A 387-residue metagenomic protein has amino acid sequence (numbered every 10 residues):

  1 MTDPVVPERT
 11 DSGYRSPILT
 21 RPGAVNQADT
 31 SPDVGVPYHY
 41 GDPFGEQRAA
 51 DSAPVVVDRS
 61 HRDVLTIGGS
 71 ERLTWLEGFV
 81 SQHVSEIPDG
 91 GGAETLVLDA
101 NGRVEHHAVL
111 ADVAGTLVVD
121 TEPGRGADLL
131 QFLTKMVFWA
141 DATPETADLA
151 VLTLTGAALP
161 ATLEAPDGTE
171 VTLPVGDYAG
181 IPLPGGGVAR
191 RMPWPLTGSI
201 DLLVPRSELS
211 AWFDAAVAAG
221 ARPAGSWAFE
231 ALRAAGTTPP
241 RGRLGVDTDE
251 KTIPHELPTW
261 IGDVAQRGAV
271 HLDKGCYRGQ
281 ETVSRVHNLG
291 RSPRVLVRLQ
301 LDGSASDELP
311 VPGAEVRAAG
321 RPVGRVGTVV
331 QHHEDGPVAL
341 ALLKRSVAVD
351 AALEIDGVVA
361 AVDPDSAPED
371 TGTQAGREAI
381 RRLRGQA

Functional and structural regions predicted by a protein language model:
M1-A93, L98, G102-E105: Acidic, proline/glycine-enriched N-terminal capping motif
T2-D3, K251, H255, W260-V270 (+2 more regions): Glycine-rich, small/acidic residue-mixed loop/short-helix segments
V55-V56, V64, H106-P239: Acidic, low-complexity central loop/insert segments
T66-R72, L154-P160, Q300-P310: Short, surface-exposed ligand-recognition loops at beta-strand->loop->(often short) alpha-helix junctions that present
F79-S85, L133-F138, A216-A221, H287 (+2 more regions): Short, solvent-exposed amphipathic alpha-helical segments in soluble enzyme and RNA/protein-processing domains
L98-G115, D302-E308, R345-S346: Active-site beta-strand->loop segment that positions catalytic residues and contacts the acyl thioester
S226, L232-V264: Short, conserved active-site entrance elements at the starts or edges of catalytic domains
